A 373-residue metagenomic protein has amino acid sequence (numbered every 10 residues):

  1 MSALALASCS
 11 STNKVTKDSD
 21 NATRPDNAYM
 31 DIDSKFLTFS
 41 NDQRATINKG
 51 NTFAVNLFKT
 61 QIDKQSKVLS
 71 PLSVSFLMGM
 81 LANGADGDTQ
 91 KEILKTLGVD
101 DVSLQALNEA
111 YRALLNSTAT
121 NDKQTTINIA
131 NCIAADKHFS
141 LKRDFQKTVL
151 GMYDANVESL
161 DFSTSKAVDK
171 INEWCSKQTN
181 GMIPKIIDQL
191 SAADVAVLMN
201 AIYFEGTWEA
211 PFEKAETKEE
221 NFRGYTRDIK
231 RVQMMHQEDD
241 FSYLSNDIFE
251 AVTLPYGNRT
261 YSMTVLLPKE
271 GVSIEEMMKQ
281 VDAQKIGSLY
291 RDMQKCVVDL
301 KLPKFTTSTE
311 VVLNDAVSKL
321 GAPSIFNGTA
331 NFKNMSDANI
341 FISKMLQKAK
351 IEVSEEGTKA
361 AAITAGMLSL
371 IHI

Functional and structural regions predicted by a protein language model:
S2-F162: Detector for small/aliphatic-rich hydrophobic stretches
S10-N21, F139, Q189, L254 (+3 more regions): Soluble, non-membrane globular domain cores that form compact, hydrophobic packing and curved binding surfaces
S40, S70, V99-A106, H236 (+4 more regions): General structural signal for secondary-structure boundaries
K64, L104-K269, R291-L368: Non-catalytic, conformational "gating/processing" segments within enzyme and secreted inhibitor domains
T89-I93, S273-E275, T309-V311: Extracytoplasmic/secreted cell-surface and envelope-processing proteins
I93-L97, F212-N221, E275-Q284: Short Gly/aromatic-enriched secondary-structure transition segments
I371-I373: Conserved small/polar residues in nucleotide/adenosyl-binding loops
